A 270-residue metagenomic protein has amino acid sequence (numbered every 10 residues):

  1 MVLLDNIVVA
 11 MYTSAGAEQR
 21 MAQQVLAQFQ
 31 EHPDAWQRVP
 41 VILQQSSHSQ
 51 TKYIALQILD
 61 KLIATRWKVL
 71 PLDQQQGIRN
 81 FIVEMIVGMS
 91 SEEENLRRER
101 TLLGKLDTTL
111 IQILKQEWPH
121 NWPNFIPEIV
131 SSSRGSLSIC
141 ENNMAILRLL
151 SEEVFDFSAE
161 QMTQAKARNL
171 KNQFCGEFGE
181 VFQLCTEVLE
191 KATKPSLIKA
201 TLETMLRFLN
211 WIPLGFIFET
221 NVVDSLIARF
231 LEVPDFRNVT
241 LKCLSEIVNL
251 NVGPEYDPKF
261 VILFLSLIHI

Functional and structural regions predicted by a protein language model:
M1-V41, M162, K166-G176, Q183-E187: N-terminal "cap/leader" segments of large eukaryotic alpha-helical scaffolds
I7-S14, V39-S47, E84-R97, E128-C140 (+3 more regions): Helix-loop junctions that connect tandem helical modules in alpha-solenoid scaffolds
L26-Q30, I58-R66, D107-K115, N143-V154 (+2 more regions): Hydrophobic residues within the alpha-helices of tandem HEAT/HEAT-like
P33, Q37-I42, P71-N80, P119-E128 (+4 more regions): Short sequence/structural elements of tandem HEAT/ARM alpha-solenoid repeats
H48-I111: Eukaryotic helix-linker segments that join adjacent hydrophobic helices
F125-S196: Solenoidal tandem-repeat scaffolds enriched in leucines and small polar residues
H269-I270: Conserved small/polar residues in nucleotide/adenosyl-binding loops
